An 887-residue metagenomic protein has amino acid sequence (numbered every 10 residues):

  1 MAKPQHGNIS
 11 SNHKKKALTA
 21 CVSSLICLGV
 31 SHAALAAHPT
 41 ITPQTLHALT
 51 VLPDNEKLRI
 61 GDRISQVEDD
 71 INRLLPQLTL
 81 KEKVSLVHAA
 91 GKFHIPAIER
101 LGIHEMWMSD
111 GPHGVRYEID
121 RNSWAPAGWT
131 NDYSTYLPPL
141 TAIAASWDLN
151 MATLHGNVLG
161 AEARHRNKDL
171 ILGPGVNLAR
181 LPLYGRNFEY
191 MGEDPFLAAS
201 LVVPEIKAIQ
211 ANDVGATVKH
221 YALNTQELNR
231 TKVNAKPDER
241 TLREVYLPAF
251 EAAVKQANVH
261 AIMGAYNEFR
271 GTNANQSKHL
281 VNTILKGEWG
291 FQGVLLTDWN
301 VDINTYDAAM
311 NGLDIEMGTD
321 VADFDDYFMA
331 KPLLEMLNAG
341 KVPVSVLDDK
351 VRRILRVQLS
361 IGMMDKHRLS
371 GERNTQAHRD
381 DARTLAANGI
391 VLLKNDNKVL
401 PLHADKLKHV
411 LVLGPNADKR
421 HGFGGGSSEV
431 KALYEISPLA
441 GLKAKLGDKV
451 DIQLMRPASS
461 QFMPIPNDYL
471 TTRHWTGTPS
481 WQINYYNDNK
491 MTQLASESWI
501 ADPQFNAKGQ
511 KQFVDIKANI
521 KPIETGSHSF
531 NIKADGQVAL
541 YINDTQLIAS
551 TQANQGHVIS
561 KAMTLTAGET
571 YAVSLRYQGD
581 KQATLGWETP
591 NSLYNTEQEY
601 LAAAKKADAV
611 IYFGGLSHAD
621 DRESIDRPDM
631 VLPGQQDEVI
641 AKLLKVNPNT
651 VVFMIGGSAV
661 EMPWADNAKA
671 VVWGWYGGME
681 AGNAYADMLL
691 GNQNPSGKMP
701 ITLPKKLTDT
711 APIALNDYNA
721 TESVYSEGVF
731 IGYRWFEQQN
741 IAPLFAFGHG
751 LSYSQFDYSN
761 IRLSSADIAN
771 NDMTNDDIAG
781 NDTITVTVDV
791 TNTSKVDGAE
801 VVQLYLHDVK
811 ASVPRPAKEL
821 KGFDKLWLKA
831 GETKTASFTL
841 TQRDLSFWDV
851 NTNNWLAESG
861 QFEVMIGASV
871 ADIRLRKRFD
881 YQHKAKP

Functional and structural regions predicted by a protein language model:
M1-L35: Gram-negative bacterial Sec-dependent N-terminal signal peptides
H6, N775-D776: Acidic/polar hotspots within intrinsically disordered regions
G7-I9, L18-A20, R166, L223 (+2 more regions): Short amphipathic alpha-helical "recognition" segments used for binding
A37-I768, D772, I778-F847, N854-L856 (+2 more regions): Glycoside hydrolase catalytic-domain context in secreted enzymes
D872-P887: Short beta-strand elements
